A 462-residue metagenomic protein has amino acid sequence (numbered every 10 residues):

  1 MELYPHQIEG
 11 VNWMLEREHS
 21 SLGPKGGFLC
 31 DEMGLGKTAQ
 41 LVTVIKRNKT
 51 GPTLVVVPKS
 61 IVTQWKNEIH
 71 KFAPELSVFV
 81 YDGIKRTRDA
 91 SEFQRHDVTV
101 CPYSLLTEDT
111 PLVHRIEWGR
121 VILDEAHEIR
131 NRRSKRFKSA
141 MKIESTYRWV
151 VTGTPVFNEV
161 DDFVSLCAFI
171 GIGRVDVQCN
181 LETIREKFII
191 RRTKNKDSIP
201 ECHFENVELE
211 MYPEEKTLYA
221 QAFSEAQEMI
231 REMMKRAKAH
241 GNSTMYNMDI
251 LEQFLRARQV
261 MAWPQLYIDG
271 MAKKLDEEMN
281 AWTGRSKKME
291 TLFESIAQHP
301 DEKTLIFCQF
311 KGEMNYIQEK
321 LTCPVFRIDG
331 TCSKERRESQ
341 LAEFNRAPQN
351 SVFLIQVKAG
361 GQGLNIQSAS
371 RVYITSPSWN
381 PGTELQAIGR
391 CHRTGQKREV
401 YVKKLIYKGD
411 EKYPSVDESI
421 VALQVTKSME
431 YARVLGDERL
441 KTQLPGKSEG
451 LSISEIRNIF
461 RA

Functional and structural regions predicted by a protein language model:
M1, P5, N12-K25, T38-Q40 (+12 more regions): SF2 helicase/translocase NTPase motor core, specifically the RecA-like lobe 1 inter-motif segment between Walker
L22-G26, E32-M33, Q40, R47 (+4 more regions): Conserved Helicase C-terminal RecA-like lobe
N48, V113-W118, M141-T146, I366-S368 (+1 more regions): Short, conserved loop/helix-junction motifs that constitute active-site signature segments in enzyme catalytic cores
V100-L105, P111-R115, K135-S145, A168-G270 (+2 more regions): Inter-lobe coupling linker of SF2 helicases/translocases
E108-T110, E159-V160, M314-Y316, V352-S370 (+2 more regions): SF2 helicase motor core recognition
T146-E159: Conserved helicase ATPase motor motifs in RecA-like P-loop NTPase domains
W379-I388, H392-A462: A conserved SF2-helicase RecA2
